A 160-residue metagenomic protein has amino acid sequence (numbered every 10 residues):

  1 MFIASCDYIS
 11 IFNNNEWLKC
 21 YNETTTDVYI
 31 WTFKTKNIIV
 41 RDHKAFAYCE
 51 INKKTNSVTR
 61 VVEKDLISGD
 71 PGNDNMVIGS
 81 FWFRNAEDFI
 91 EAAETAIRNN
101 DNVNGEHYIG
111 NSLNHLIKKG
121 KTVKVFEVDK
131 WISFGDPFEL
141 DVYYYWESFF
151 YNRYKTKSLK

Functional and structural regions predicted by a protein language model:
M1-K53, E91: Conserved beta-loop-beta/alpha segment of the NTase-like Rossmann-fold superfamily that binds/positions NTPs
T55-I132, F138-L159: Catalytic-core segments of class I nucleotidyltransferases/pyrophosphorylases that form NMP-activated intermediates
